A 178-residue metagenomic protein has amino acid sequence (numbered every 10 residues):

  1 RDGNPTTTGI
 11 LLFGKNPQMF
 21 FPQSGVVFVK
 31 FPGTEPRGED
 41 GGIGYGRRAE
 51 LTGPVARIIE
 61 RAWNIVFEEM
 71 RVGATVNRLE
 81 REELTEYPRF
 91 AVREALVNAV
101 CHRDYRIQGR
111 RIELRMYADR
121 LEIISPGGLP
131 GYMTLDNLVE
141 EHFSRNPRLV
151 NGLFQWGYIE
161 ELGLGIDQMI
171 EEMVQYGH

Functional and structural regions predicted by a protein language model:
R1-D119, F154, Y158-H178: Bergerat-fold GHKL/Histidine-kinase-like ATPase
L121-G157: Glycine-rich/acidic phosphate-handling loop/turn and adjacent ATP-lid/helix of nucleotide-binding kinase/ATPase domains
